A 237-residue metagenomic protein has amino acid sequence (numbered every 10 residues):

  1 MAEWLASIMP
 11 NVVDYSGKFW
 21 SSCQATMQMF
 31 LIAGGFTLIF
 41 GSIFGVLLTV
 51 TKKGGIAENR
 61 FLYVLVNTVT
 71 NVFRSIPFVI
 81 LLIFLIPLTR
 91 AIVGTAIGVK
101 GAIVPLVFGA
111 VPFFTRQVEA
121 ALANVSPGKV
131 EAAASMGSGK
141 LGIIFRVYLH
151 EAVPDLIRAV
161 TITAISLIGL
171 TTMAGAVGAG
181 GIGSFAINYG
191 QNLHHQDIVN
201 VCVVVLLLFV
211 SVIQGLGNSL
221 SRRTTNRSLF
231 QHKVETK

Functional and structural regions predicted by a protein language model:
M1-S22: Short, strongly hydrophobic alpha-helical membrane anchors
F19, C23, M27, L65 (+7 more regions): Hydrophobic alpha-helical elements at and bordering transmembrane segments of multi-pass membrane proteins
W20-A123, R158-I165, V205-I213: Membrane-water interface segments at the C-terminal ends of transmembrane alpha-helices in multi-pass inner-membrane
L47-I56, T89, V93, S126 (+4 more regions): Membrane-interfacial segments
L47-K53, S135, V199-K237: C-terminal transmembrane helix and the adjacent membrane-cytosol boundary/short C-terminal tail of inner/organellar
L122-A152, N192: Short helix-to-coil transition segments within interhelical loops that connect adjacent transmembrane helices
K140-T171: Transmembrane alpha-helices
L170-N200, V205, T225, F230-K233: Glycine-rich helix-loop "coupling/hinge" segments at transmembrane-helix boundaries in multipass transporters
